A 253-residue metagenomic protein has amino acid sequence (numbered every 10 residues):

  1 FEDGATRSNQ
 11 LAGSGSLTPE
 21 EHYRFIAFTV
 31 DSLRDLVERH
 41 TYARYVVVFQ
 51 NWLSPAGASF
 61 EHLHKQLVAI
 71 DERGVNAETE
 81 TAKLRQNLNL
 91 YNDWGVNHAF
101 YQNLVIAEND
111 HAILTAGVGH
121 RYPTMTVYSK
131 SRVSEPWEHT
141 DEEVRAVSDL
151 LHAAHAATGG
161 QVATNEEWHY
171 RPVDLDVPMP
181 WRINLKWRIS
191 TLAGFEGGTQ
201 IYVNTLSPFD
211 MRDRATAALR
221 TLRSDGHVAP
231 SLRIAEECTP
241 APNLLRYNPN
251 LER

Functional and structural regions predicted by a protein language model:
F1-R253: HIT superfamily nucleotide-processing domains
